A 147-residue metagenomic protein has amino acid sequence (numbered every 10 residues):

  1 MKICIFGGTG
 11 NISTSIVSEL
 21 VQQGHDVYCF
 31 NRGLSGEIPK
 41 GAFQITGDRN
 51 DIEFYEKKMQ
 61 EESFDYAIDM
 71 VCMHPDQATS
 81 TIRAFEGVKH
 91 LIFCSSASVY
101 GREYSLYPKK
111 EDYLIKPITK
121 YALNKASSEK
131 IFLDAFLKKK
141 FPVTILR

Functional and structural regions predicted by a protein language model:
K2, D26, K89-H90, P142: Residues at the starts of beta-strands that form the adenosine-phosphate
I3-Q23: N-terminal Rossmann NAD(P)H-binding glycine-rich loop of SDR-like oxidoreductase domains
F6, F30, M70, C94-S96 (+1 more regions): SDR active-site strand-loop-helix element
D26-R32: Conserved glycine-rich Rossmann-like NAD(P)H-binding loop of the short-chain dehydrogenase/reductase
L34-V88, F93, V99-R102: NAD(P)H-binding glycine-rich loop region in Rossmannoid oxidoreductase-like domains and their noncatalytic homologs
S98-Y100, S105-A122: Catalytic loop of short-chain dehydrogenase/reductase
I118-I145: Active-site Tyr-X1-5-Lys
